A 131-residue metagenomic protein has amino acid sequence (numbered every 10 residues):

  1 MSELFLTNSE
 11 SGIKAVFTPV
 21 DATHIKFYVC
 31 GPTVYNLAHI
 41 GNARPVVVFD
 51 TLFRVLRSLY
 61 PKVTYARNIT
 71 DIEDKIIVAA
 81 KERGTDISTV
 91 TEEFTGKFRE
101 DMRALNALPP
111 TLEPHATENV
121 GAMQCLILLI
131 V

Functional and structural regions predicted by a protein language model:
M1-V131: N-terminal Rossmann-like or analogous alpha/beta NTP/dinucleotide-binding catalytic cores that position adenine
